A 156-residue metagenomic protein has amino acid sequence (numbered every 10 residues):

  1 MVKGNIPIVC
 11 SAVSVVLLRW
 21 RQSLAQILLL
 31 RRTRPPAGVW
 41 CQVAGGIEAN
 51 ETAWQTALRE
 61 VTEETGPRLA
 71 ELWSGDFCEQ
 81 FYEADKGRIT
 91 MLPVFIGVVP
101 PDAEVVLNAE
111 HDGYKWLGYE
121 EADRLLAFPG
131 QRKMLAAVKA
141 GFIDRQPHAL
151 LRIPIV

Functional and structural regions predicted by a protein language model:
M1-I27: Conserved N-terminal beta-strand and adjoining loop/helix that marks the start of the Nudix/MutT-like hydrolase domain
I8-C10, Q22, G87-T90, A109: A generic fold-level signal
L17-R19, R31, V94-V98: Short, well-ordered beta-strand micro-motif
L24-E63, P67: Conserved Nudix-box catalytic region and its N-terminal flanking loop in Nudix hydrolases and closely related
C41, I89, W116: Short aromatic/basic micro-patch
T62, G66-A103: Active-site segment of metal-dependent pyrophosphate-handling enzymes, primarily the Nudix hydrolase catalytic core
V94, V105-V138: NUDIX/MutT-family hydrolases
